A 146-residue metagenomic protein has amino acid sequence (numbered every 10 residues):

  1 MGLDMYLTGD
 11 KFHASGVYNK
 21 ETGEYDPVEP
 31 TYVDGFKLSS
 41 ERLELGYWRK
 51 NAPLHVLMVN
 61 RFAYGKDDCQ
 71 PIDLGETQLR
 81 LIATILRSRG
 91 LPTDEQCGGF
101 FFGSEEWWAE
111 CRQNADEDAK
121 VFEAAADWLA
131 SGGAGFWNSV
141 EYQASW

Functional and structural regions predicted by a protein language model:
M1-W146: Acidic (Asp/Glu-rich) sequence patches and key acidic residues that form negatively charged surfaces used
